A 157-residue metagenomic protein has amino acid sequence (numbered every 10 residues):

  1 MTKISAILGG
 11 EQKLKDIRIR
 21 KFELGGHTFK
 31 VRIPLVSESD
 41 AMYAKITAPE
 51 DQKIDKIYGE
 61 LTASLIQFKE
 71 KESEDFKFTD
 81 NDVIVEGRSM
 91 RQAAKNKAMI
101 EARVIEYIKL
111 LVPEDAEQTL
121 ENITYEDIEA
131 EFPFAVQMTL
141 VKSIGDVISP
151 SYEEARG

Functional and structural regions predicted by a protein language model:
M1-L14: Extended acidic low-complexity intrinsically disordered regions
K15-G26: Short acidic-hydrophobic surface loop/beta-edge motif
H27, R32-G157: Short, surface-exposed, charged amphipathic helix/loop patches that serve as local interaction elements
